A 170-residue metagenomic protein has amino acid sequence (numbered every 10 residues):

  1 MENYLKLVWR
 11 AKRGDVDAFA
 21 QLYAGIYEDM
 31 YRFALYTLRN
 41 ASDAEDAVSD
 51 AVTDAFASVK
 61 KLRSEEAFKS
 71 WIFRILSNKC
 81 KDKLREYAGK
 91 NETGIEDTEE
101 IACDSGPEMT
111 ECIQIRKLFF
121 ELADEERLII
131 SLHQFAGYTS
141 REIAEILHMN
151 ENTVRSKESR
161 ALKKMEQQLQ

Functional and structural regions predicted by a protein language model:
M1-E28, Y36, F120, E142 (+2 more regions): N-terminal module of bacterial RNA polymerase sigma factors
K12-R13, D50-A67, Y87: Sigma70-family region 2
A20, A24, Y31, A41-S58: Conserved RNAP core-binding helix
L22, I26, M30, A51 (+2 more regions): Residue-level preference for hydrophobic side chains embedded in well-ordered alpha helices
A51, I75, I130, I143-A144 (+1 more regions): Hydrophobic positions on the alpha-helical face of helix-turn-helix-like DNA-binding modules
K60-S64, R74-G94: Arg/Lys-rich amphipathic alpha helix in sigma70-family domain 2
S70, E126, F135, R141 (+1 more regions): DNA-recognition helix of helix-turn-helix
D82, G89-K117, T139: Internal acidic/polar
